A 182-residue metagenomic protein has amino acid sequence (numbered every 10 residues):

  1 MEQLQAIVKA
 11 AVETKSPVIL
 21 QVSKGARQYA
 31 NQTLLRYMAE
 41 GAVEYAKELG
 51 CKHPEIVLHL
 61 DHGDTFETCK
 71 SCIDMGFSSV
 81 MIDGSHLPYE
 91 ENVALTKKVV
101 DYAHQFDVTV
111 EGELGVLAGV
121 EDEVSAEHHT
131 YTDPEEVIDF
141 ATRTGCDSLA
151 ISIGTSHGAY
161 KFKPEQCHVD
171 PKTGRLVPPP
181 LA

Functional and structural regions predicted by a protein language model:
M1-A26, Q32-H53, H62-A182: Alpha/beta enzyme core
